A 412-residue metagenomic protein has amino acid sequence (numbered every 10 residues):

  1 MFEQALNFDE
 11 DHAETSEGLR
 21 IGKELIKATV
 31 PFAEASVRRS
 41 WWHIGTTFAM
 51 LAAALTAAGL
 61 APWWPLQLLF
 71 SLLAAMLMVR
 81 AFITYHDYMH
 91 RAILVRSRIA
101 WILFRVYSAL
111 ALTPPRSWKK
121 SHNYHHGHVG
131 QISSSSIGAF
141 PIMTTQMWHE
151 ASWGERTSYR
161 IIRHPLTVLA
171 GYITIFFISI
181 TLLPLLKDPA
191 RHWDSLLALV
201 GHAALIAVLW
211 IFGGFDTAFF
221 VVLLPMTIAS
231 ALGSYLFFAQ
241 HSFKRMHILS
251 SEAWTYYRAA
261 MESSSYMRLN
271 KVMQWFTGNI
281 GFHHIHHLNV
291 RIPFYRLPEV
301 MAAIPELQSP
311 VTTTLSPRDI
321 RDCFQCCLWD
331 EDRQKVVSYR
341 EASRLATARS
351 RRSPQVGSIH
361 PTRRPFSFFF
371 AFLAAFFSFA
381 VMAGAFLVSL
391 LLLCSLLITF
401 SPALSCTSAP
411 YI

Functional and structural regions predicted by a protein language model:
F2-L25, R163-F176: Short, charged cytosolic
K27-A35, V300: Cytosolic juxtamembrane amphipathic/interface segments immediately preceding and feeding into a transmembrane helix
E34-A81, F104-T113, Y159-F176, P189-L236: Alpha-helical bilayer-embedded segments of polytopic membrane proteins, i.e., transmembrane/intramembrane helices
A81-A198, R245-K335: Membrane-embedded catalytic scaffold of the fatty acid hydroxylase/desaturase
G233-L249: Transmembrane alpha-helix/helix-exit interface in multi-pass inner-membrane proteins
D330, K335-V356: C-terminal regulatory/interaction regions
R363-T407: Serine-biased, low-complexity intrinsically disordered segments, primarily in secretory-pathway proteins
